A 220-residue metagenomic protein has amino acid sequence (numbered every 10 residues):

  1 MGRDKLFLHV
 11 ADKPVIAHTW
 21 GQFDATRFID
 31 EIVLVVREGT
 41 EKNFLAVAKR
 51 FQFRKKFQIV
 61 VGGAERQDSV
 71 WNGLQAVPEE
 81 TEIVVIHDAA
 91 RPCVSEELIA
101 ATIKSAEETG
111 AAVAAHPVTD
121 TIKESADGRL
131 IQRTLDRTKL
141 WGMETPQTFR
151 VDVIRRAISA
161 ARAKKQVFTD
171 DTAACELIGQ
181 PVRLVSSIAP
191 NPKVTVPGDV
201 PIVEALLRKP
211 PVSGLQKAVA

Functional and structural regions predicted by a protein language model:
M1-K42: N-terminal glycine-rich phosphate-binding loop and ensuing alpha1 helix
D30-I32, G110-A111, P181: Residues at the starts of beta-strands that form the adenosine-phosphate
F44-L45, T102, I122, I154 (+1 more regions): Hydrophobic packing residues within well-ordered alpha-helices of enzyme cores
V47-K49: Conserved hydrophobic residues forming the short capping helix/wall of the S-adenosyl-L-methionine
Q52-A64: Conserved donor nucleotide-binding strand/loop of the catalytic core
A64-D127, E144: Conserved beta-loop-beta/alpha segment of the NTase-like Rossmann-fold superfamily that binds/positions NTPs
K123-F149: Short, flexible, basic/aromatic active-site loop/helix in glycosyltransferases
W141-A220: Conserved alpha/beta core of the MobA/IspD/sugar-nucleotide pyrophosphorylase nucleotidyltransferase superfamily
